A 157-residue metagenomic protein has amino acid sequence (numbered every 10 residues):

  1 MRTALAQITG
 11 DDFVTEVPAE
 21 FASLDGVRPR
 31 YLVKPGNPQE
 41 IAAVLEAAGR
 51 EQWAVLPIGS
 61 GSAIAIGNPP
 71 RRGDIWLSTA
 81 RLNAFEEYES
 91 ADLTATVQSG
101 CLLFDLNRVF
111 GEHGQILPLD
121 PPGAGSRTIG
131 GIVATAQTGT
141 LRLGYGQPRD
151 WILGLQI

Functional and structural regions predicted by a protein language model:
M1-A22, R50-V55, S60: N-terminal accessory segments
A22-V55, T79-G123, V133, Q137-I157: N-terminal glycine-rich flavin-associated loop
D25-P29, P69-D74: A short, glycine/Asx- and small/polar-enriched loop/turn that sits immediately N-terminal to a beta-strand
A47, W53-I58, S62-P69, W76-S78: Active-site cofactor/substrate anionic-group-binding motifs, chiefly glycine- and Lys/Arg-rich phosphate-binding loops
I58-I66, D120-G130: Short, glycine/charge-rich beta-strand/loop segments that flank catalytic centers and engage negatively charged groups
R72-D74, T128, I152-G154: Broad gene-expression machinery/nucleic-acid interaction feature
